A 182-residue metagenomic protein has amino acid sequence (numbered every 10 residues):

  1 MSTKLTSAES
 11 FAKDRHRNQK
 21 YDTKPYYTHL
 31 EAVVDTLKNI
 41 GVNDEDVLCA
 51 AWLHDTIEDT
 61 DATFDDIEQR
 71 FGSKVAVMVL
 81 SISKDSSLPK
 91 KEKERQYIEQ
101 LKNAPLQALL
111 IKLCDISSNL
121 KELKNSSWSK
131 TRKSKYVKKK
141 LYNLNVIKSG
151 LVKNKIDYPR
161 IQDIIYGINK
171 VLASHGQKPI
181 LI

Functional and structural regions predicted by a protein language model:
M1-I182: Active-site helical microenvironments for divalent-metal-assisted chemistry
